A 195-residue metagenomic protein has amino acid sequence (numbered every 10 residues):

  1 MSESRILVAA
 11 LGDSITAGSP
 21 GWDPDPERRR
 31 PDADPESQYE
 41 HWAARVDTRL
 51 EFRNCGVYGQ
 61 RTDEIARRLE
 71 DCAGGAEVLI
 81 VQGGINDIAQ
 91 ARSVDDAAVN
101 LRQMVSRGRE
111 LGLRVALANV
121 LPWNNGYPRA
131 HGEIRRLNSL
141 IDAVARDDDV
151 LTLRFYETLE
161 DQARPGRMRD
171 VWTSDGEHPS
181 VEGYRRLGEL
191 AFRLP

Functional and structural regions predicted by a protein language model:
M1-C55, R68-G75: Serine-esterase "nucleophile elbow" of acetyl-processing enzymes
V8-L11, T16, E51-G56, E77-Q82 (+2 more regions): Structural recognition of the beta-strand scaffold that forms the well-ordered cores of secreted hydrolase catalytic
A17-P24, R61-V99, L117, L121-N125: Oxyanion-hole/transition-state-stabilizing segment in secreted/luminal serine hydrolases and related acyltransferases
E27-D34, R92-N100, R129-R136, D175: Alpha-helix N-cap and loop-to-helix initiation/capping positions
D47, E110-G112, D147-D148: Helix C-cap/helix->beta junction micro-motif
L69, L101-V105, N138: Generic structural signal for well-ordered alpha-helices, preferentially at hydrophobic/aromatic core positions
Q82, N86, M104-R136: Active-site segments of SGNH/GDSL-like serine hydrolases that catalyze O-acetyl group transfer/hydrolysis on lipids
P122-P195: Catalytic His-Asp segment of secreted/periplasmic serine-dependent ester chemistry enzymes
